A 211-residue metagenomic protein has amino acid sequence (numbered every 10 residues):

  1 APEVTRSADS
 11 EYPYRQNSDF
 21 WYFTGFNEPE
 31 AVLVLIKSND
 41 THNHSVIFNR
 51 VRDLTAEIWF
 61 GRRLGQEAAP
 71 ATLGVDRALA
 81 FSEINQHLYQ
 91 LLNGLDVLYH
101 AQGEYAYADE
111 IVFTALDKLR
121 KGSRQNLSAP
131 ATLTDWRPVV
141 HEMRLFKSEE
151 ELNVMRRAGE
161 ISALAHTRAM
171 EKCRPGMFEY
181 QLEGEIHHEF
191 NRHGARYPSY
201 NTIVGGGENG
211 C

Functional and structural regions predicted by a protein language model:
A1-L164: A composition/biophysics-driven feature that prefers long, compositionally simple stretches
A8-Y14, K121-G122, T134-V139, F146 (+1 more regions): Short catalytic-site patches enriched in acidic/histidine residues that coordinate or position cofactors/metals
A31-T41, K172-C173, G205-C211: Hydrophobic transmembrane alpha-helix bundles
S38, E160, T167, N191 (+1 more regions): Residue-level marker of positions within ordered structural domains that often coincide with functionally constrained
A158, A165-R168, K172, E185 (+1 more regions): Generic, well-ordered alpha-helical scaffold segments in large soluble proteins
